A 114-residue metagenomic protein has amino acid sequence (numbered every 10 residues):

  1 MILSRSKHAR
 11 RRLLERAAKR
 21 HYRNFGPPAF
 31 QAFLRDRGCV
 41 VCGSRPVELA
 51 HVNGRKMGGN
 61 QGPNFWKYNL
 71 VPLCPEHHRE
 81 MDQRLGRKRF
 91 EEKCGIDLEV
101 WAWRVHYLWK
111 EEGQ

Functional and structural regions predicted by a protein language model:
M1-E48, Q83, C94-Q114: A boundary/linker detector
R16, H21, R55-K56, P72 (+1 more regions): Generic, low-specificity signal for short hydrophobic/alpha-helical stretches with a mild N-terminal bias, encompassing
P27-P28, P46, P63, P72-P75: Proline-rich intrinsically disordered, low-complexity coils
V41, K56-G59, K88, E92: A broad, structure-centric signal for solvent-exposed, well-ordered loop/edge residues that line or flank functional
V47-R55, P75-E80: Histidine-centered catalytic micro-motifs
R55-L70: Short linker/helix segments within small regulatory modules
N64, C74, L98-A102: Short alpha-helical interface elements
K67-E91: Short Cys/His-centered divalent metal-binding micro-motifs
